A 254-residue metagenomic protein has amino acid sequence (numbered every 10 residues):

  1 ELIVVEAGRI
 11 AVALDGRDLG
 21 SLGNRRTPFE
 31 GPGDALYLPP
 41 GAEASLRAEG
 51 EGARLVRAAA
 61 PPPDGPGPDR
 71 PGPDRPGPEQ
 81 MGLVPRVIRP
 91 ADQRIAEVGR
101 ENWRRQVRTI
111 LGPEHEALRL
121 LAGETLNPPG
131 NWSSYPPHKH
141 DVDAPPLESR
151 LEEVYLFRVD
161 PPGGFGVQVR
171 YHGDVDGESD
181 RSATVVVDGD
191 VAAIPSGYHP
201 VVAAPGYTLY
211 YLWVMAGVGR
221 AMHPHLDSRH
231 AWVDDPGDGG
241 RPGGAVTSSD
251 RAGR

Functional and structural regions predicted by a protein language model:
E1-G20, G33, P129, D141-D190 (+1 more regions): Glycine- and acidic-residue-biased ligand/ion/polar-headgroup-sensing regions
G23-F29: An anionic, turn-rich surface loop/hairpin at beta-sheet edges that serves as a generic interaction/coordination patch
F29-E49, A60, V185-G206: Conserved metal-binding segment of the jelly-roll/cupin
A48-G50, R57-P62, T109-L111, G123-P129 (+3 more regions): Short, structured patches in soluble enzyme cores that scaffold and shape functional sites
G52-T109, P205, L212-R254: Double-stranded beta-helix
G67, Q80-I88, L120-G123, N131-H140 (+3 more regions): A short secondary-structure junction signal
E101-V154: A short glycine-rich, His/Asp/Glu-containing loop-to-beta-strand
D180-V191, Y198-L226: Catalytic core of Fe(II)/2-oxoglutarate
